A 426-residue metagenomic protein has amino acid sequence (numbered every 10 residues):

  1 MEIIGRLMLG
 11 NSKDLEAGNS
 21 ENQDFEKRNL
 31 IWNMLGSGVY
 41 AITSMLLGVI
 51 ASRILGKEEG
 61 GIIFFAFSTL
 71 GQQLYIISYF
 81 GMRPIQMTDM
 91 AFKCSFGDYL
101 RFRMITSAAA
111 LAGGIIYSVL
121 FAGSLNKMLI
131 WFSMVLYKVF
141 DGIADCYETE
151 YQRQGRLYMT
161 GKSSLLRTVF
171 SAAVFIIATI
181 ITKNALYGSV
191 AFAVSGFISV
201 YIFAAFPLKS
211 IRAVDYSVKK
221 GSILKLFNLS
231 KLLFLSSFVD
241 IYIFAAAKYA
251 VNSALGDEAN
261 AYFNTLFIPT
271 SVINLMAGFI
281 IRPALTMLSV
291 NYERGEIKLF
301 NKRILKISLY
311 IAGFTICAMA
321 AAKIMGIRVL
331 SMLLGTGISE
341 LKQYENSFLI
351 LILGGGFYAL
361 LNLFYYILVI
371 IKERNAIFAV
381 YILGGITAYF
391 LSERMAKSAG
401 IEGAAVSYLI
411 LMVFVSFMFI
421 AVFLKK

Functional and structural regions predicted by a protein language model:
E2-G10, N22-F80, L111, S118 (+6 more regions): Signature of the first transmembrane helix
G5-E26, Y158-S163, A185-L186, Y201-F244 (+2 more regions): Interhelical loop/hinge segments that connect adjacent transmembrane helices in multipass membrane
D24-A41, Q72-S118, L129, G295-M319: Membrane-water interface segments that mark the loop-to-transmembrane alpha-helix transition
K27, M82-C94, F140-S164, L353-V380: Membrane-interface junctions at transmembrane-helix termini in multi-pass inner-membrane proteins
N29-G48, L166-S171, G188-F203, P207 (+3 more regions): Transmembrane helical elements of multi-pass membrane transporters/channels
S44, Y75-C94, R153, L266 (+2 more regions): Helix-loop junctions and terminal segments of transmembrane helices in multi-pass membrane transport/translocation
K57-G61, V119-M134, D257, I324-G356 (+1 more regions): Interfacial segments at transmembrane-helix termini and the short loops linking adjacent helices
M128-V135, G161-I211, Y381-T387, I401-K425: Hydrophobic alpha-helical transmembrane segments
